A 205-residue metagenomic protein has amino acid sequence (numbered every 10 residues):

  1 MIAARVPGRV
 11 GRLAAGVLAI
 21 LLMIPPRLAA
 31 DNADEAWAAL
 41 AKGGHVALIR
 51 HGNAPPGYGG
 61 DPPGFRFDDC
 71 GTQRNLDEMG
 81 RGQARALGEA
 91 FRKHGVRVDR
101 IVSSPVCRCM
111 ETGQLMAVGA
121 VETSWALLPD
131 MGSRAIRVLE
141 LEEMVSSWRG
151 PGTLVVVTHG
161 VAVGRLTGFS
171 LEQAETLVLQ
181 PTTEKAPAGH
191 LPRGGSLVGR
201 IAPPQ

Functional and structural regions predicted by a protein language model:
M1-R9: N-terminal secretory signal peptides that target proteins for export/translocation
A14-P25: Bacterial N-terminal signal peptides
P26-A30: Sec/Tat signal peptide C-region and signal peptidase I cleavage site
D31-S133, F169-G194, V198-Q205: Active-site-proximal alpha-helix that buttresses catalytic centers in soluble enzyme cores
G44-V46, G150-T158: Generic beta-sheet signal
S133-R137, E142-R149: ...with weaker cross-activation on analogous glycine-rich loops/strands in unrelated enzymes
S147-G152, P181-T183: A short, structured loop/turn motif at beta-sheet edges
